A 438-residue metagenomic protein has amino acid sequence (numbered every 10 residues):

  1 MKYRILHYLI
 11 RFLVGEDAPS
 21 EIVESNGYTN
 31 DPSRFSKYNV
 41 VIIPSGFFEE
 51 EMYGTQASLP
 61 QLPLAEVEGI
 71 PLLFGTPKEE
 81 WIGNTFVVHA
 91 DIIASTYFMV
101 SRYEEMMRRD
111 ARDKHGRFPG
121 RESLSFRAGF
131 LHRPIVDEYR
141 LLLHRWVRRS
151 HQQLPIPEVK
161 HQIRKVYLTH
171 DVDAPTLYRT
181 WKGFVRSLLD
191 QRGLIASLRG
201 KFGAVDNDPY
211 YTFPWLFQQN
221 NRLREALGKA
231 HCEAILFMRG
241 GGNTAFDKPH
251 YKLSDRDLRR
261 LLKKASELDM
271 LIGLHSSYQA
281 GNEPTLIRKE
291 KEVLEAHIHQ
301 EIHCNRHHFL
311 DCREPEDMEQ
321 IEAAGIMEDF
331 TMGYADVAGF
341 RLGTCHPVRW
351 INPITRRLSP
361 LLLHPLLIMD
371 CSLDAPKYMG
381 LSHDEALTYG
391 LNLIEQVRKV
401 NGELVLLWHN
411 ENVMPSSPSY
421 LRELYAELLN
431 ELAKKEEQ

Functional and structural regions predicted by a protein language model:
M1-L253, H346, P353-Q438: Terminal accessory/targeting
L6, E16-P19, Y278-L358, L406 (+1 more regions): Catalytic domains of cell-wall/extracellular-matrix polysaccharide-remodeling enzymes, centered on de-N-acetylation
R149-Q153, N221-A230, K263-L271, E295-I302 (+2 more regions): Secondary-structure boundary elements
D171, A265, H275, N305 (+3 more regions): Conserved, mostly hydrophobic/aromatic
R186-Q191, L262-S266, M270, H303-D311 (+3 more regions): Short, surface-exposed, charge-dense and proline/glycine-enriched linear segments
W215-Q218, R222, R256-E267, K289-A296 (+3 more regions): Alpha-helical scaffolding segments of alpha/beta enzyme cores, especially the outer helices of TIM-barrel or partial
E233-F237, T244-I302: Acidic, glycine-rich loop-and-beta core segments that form the ion-binding/anion-interacting portion of active sites
